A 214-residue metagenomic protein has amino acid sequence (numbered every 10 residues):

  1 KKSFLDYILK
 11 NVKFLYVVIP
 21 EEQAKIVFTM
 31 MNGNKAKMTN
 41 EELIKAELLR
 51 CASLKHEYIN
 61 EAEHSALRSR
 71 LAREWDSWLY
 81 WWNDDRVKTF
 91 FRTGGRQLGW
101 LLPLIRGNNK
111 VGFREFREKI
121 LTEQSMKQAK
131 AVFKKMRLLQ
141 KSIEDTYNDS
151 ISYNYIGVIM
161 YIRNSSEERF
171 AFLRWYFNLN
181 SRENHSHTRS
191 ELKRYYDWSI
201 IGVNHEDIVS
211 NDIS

Functional and structural regions predicted by a protein language model:
K1-S214: Flexible coil/loop and intrinsically disordered segments
